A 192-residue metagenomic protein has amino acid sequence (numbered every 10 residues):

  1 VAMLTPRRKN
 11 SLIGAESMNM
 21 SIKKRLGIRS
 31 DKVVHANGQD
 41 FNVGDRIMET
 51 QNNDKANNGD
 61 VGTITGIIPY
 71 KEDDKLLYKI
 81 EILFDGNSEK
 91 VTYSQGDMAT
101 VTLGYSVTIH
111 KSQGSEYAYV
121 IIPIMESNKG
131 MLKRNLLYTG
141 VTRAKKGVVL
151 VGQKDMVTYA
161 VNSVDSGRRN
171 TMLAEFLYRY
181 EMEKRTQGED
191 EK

Functional and structural regions predicted by a protein language model:
V1-N58, T63: Conserved helicase/translocase motor-coupling segment
R8, D60-K192: C-terminal accessory regions
